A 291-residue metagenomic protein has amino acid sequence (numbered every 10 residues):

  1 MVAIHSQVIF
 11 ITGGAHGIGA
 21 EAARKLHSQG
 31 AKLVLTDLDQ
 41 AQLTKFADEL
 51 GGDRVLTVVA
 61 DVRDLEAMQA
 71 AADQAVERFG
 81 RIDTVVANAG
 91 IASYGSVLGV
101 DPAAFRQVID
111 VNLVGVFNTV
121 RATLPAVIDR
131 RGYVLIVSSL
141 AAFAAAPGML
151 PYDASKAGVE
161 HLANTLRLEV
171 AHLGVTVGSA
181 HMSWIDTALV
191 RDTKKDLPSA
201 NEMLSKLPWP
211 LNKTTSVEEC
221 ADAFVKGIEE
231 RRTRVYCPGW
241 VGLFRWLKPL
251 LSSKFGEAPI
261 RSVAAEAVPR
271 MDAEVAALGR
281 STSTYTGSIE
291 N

Functional and structural regions predicted by a protein language model:
V2-L33: Canonical Rossmann dinucleotide-binding motif of NAD(H)/NADP(H)-dependent dehydrogenases/reductases, specifically
Q29-F46: Conserved glycine-rich Rossmann-like NAD(P)H-binding loop of the short-chain dehydrogenase/reductase
Q40-A41, V59-A70, P102: The beta1-alpha1 cofactor-binding region of Rossmann-like NAD(H)/NADP(H)-dependent oxidoreductases
S96-V97, D101-R106, F117: Substrate-binding pocket helix/loop in short-chain dehydrogenase/reductase
V120, S155: Active-site helix of classical SDR
S139: Residue(s) in the substrate-gating loop at a strand-loop-helix junction that position the organic substrate next
H172-V241: SDR active-site lid
